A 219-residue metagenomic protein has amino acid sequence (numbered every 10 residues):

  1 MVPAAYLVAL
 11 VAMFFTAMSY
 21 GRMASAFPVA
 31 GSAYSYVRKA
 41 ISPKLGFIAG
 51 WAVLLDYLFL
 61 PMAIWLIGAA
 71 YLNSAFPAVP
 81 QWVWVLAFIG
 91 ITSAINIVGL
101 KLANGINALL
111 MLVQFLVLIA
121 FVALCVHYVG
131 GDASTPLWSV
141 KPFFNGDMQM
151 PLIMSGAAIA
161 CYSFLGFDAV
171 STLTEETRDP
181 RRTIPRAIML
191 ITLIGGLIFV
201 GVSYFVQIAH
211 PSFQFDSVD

Functional and structural regions predicted by a protein language model:
V2-P3, P77-P80, L109-D219: Helix-loop-helix junctions that connect adjacent transmembrane segments in multi-pass membrane transporters
A5, F14-I97, L102, V122: Hydrophobic transmembrane alpha-helices that form the core helical bundles of multi-pass secondary transporters
Y6-L7, V11, W51, L86 (+4 more regions): Residue-level signature of the transmembrane alpha-helical core of multi-pass small-molecule transporters
V8, A24, A69, I91 (+3 more regions): Conserved protein kinase catalytic domain
L10, F14, M62, I89-G90 (+4 more regions): Alpha-helical transmembrane segments of multi-pass membrane proteins
K101-L109: Interfacial helix-loop-helix linkers and transmembrane-helix boundary segments in multi-pass membrane proteins
